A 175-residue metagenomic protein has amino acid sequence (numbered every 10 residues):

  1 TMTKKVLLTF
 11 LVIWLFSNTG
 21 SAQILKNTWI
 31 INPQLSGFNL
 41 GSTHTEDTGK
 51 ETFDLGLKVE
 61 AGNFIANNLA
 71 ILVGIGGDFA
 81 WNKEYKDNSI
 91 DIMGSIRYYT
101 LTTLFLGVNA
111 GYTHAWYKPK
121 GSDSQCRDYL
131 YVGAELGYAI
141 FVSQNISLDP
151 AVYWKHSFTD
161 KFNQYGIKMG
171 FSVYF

Functional and structural regions predicted by a protein language model:
T1-T28: Cleavable N-terminal export/targeting peptides
N27-W29, G49-L55, K86-I92, C126-V132 (+1 more regions): Residues that define the transmembrane beta-barrel architecture of outer-membrane proteins
W29, N67-V73, T102-L106, V142-L148: Repeated loop/turn-to-beta-strand initiation elements of outer-membrane beta-barrel proteins
I30, Q34, A139-F141, S147 (+1 more regions): Outer-membrane beta-barrel "beta-signal"
I31-L35, V73-I75, G94, L106-A110 (+3 more regions): Membrane-embedded beta-strand positions of outer-membrane beta-barrel proteins
L35-G41, N63, I75-W81, N88 (+4 more regions): Transmembrane beta-strands of outer-membrane beta-barrel pores
F38-K58, G74, R127: Surface-exposed strand-loop-strand hairpins of Gram-negative outer-membrane beta-barrel proteins
E60-G62, S95-Y99, G137-A139, S172-Y174: Transmembrane beta-barrel domains of outer membrane proteins
